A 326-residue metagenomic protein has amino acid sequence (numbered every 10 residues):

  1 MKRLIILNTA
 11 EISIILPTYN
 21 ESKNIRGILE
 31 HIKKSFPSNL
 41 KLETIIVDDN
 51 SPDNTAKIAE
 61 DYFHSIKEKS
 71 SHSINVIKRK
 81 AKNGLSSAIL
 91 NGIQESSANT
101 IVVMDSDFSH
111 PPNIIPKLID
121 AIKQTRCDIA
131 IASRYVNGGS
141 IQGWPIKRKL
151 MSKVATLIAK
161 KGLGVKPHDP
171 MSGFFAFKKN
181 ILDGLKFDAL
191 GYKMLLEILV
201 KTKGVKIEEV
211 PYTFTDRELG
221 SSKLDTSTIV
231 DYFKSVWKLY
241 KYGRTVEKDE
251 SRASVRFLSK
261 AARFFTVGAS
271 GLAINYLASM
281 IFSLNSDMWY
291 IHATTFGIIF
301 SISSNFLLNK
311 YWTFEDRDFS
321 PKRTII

Functional and structural regions predicted by a protein language model:
M1-T9, K160, F187-L272, Y276 (+1 more regions): Hydrophobic helical membrane-anchoring modules
E11-S13, E43, E197: Cell-envelope/extracellular polymer assembly enzymes that use nucleotide-activated donors
K23-G27, D53-Y62: Acidic helix N-cap motif at the loop->helix transition within catalytic regions of sugar-transfer enzymes
H31-K41: Short, acidic, metal-binding catalytic loop of nucleotide-sugar glycosyltransferases
L42, I46, A56-E95: Conserved donor nucleotide-binding strand/loop of the catalytic core
D48-A56, F108: A conserved acidic beta->alpha catalytic loop
I77-E95, P112-Y192, R217-S227: Acceptor/aglycone-binding surface of glycosyltransferases and processive sugar-polymer synthases
I101: Short aromatic/hydrophobic "clamp" motif used to bind/position activated sugar donors
